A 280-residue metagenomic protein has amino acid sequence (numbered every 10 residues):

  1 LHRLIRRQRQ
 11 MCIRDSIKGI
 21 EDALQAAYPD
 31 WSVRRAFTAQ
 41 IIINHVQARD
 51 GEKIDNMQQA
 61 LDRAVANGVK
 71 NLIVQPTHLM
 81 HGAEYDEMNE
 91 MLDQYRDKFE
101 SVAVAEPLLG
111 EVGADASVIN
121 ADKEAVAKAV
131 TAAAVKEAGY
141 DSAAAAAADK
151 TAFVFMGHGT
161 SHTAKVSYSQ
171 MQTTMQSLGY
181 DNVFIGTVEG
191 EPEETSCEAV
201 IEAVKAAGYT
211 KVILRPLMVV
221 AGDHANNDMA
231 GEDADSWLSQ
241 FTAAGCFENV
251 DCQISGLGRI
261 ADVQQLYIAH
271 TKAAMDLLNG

Functional and structural regions predicted by a protein language model:
L1-R9, I13: Single conserved hydrophobic/aromatic residue that forms the stacking wall/gate of nucleotide- or nucleobase-binding
R14-I73, H81-I213, M218, G222-G280: Non-catalytic structural scaffold of enzyme domains
H78: A basic- and aromatic-enriched beta-loop-alpha substructure that forms the phosphate/nucleotide- and DNA/RNA-contacting
